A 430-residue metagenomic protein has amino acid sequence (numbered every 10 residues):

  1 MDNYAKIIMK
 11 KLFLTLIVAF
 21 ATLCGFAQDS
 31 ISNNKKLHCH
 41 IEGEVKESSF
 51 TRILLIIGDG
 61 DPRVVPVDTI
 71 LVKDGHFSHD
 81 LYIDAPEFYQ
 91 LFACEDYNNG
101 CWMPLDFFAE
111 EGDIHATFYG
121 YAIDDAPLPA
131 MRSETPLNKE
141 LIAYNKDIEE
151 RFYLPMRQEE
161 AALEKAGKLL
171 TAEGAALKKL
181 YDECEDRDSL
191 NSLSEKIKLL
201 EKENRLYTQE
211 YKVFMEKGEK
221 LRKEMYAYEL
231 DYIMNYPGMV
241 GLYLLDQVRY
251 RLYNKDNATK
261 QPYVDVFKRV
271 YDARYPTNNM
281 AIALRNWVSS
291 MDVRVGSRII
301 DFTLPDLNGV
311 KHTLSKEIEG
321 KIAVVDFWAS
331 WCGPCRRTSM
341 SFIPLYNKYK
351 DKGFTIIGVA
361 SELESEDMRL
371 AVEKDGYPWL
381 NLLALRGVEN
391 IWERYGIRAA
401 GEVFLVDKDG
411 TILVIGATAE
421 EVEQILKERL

Functional and structural regions predicted by a protein language model:
M1-C39: Bacterial Sec-dependent N-terminal signal peptides
Q28-K217: A non-transmembrane, solvent-exposed segment enriched in polar/low-complexity residues
A258-P305, V310-E319, N347, E366 (+3 more regions): N-proximal helix/coil linker or "cap" segments that precede and/or mark the start of modular domains
T303, R369-D409: Short, internal strand/loop/helix patches that form the active-site neighborhood or redox-interaction surface
G320-A323, F327-W331, A399: Short pre-active-site segment immediately N-terminal to redox-active cysteine/selenocysteine motifs in thiol-based
F327-P344: Conserved redox-active cysteine motifs that mediate thiol-disulfide chemistry, especially di-cysteine Cys-X(1-2)-Cys
S339-V359, E373, E428-R429: Conserved helix-turn-beta segment immediately C-terminal to the redox Cys motif in thioredoxin-like folds
A399-E402, T411-L430: Non-catalytic, surface beta->alpha helical segment in thiol-disulfide oxidoreductase systems
